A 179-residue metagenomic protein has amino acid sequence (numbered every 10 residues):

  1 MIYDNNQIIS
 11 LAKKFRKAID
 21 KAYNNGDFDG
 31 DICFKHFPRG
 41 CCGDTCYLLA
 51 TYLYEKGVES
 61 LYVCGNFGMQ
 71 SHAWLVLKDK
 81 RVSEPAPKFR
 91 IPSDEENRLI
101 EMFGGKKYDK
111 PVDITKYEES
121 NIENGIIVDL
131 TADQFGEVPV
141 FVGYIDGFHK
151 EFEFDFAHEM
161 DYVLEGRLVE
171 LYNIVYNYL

Functional and structural regions predicted by a protein language model:
M1-L179: A structural boundary/capping signal
